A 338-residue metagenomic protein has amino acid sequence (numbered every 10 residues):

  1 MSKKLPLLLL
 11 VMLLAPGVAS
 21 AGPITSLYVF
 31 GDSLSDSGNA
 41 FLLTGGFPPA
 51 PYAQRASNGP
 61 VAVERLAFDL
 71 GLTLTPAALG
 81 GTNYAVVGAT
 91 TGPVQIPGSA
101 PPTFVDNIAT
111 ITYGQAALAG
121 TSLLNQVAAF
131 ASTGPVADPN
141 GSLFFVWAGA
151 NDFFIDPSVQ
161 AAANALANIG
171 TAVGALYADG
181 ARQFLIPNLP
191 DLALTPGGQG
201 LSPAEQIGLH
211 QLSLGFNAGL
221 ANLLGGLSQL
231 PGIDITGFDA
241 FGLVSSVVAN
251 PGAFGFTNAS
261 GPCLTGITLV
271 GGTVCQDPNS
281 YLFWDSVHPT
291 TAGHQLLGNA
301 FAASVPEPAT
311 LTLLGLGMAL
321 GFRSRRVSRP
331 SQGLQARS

Functional and structural regions predicted by a protein language model:
K3-L9, T310-L313: Sec-dependent signal peptide recognition, specifically the positively charged N-region followed immediately by
K4-L5, P308, G333-A336: Intrinsic disorder/low-complexity segments enriched in polar/small residues
L8-P16: Bacterial N-terminal signal peptides
L10, G170-V173, A319: Short, well-ordered alpha-helical packing segments
G17-A309: Conserved active-site regions of diverse hydrolases
P306-S324: A short, hydrophobic C-terminal helix/tail in secreted or cell-surface proteins
G321-S338: C-terminal membrane-anchoring or membrane-association module
